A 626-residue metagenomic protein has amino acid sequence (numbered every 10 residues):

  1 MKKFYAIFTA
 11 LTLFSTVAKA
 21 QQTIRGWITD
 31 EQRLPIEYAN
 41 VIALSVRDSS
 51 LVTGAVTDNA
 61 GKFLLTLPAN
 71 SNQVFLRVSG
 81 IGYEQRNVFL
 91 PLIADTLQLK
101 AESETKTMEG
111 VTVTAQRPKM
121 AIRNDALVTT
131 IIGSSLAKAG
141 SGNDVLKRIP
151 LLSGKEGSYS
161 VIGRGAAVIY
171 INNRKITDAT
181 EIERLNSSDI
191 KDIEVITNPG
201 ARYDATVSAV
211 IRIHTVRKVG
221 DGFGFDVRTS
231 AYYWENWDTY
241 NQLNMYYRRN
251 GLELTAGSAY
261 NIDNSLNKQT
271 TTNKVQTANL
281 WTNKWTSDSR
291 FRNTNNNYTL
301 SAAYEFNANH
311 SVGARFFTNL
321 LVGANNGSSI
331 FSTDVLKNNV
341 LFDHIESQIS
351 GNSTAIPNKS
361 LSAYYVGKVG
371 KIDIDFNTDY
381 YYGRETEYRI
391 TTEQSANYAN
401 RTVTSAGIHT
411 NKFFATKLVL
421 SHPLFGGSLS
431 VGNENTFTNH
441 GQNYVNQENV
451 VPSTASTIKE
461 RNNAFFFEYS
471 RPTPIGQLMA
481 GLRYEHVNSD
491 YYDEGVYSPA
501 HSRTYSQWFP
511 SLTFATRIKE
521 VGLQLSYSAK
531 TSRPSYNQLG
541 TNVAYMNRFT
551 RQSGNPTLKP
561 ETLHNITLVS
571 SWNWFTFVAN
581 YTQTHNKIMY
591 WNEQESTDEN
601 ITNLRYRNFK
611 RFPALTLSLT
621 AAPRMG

Functional and structural regions predicted by a protein language model:
T29, I42-L44, R77-Y83, D95-S135 (+3 more regions): Short, acidic, small-residue-rich periplasmic hinge/interaction motif at the N-terminus of Gram-negative outer-membrane
R47-K62: Short, acidic Ser/Thr/Gly-rich low-complexity loop/linker segments typical of extracellular and cell-surface proteins
L97-K100, G110, G142-V145, A179-T180 (+3 more regions): N-terminal periplasmic accessory domains that precede and gate Gram-negative outer-membrane beta-barrel machines
N143-K175: Extracytoplasmic beta-strand/coil segments of soluble accessory domains associated with Gram-negative outer-membrane
R148-P150, R174-G200: Short acidic/polar hinge/loop motifs at secondary-structure boundaries that mediate gating or recognition
D204-I211, V219-Q269, N293-N296: Outer-membrane beta-barrel translocator/receptor signature
N297-V322, I345-E494, R517-G522, T576-V578 (+1 more regions): Face-selective signature of the C-terminal outer-membrane beta-barrel domain
T457-E460, R503, T531-H585, T602-S618 (+1 more regions): Outer-membrane beta-barrel signature, preferentially recognizing the C-terminal barrel domain of Gram-negative
